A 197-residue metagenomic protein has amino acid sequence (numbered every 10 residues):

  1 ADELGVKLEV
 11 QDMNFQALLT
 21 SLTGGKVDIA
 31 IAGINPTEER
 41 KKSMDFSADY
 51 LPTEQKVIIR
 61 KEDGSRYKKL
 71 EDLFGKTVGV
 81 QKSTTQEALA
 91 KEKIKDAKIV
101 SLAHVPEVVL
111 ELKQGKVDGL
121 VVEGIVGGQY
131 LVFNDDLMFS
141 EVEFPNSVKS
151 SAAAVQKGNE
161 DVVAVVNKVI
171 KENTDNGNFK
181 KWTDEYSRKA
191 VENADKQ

Functional and structural regions predicted by a protein language model:
A1-L4, K61-E62, T77, K82-T84 (+1 more regions): Extended ligand-binding regions for polar small-molecule ligands
D2, N35, K56-E107, G124-V126 (+2 more regions): Bilobed "Venus flytrap"/periplasmic-binding protein-like clamshell domains and structurally analogous long
K7-D72, D135-F139, E143-N146: Acidic, polar ligand-binding/catalytic clefts
L22-T23, L73, L112-K113, A153 (+1 more regions): Hydrophobic residues within well-ordered alpha-helices
D28-I29, D118-G119, A152: Short, Asp-centered acidic motifs that coordinate Mg2+ and/or phosphate in catalytic or ligand-binding sites
I34-S43, L89-E92, K113-Q114, D118-S147: A ligand-binding cleft/hinge motif common to bilobed small-molecule-binding domains
P52-I59, G128-K171, K189-Q197: Periplasmic-binding protein-like
T85-V100, F139-E143, I170-Q197: Ligand-binding clefts/hinges and TM-proximal coupling segments of bilobed small-molecule sensing domains
